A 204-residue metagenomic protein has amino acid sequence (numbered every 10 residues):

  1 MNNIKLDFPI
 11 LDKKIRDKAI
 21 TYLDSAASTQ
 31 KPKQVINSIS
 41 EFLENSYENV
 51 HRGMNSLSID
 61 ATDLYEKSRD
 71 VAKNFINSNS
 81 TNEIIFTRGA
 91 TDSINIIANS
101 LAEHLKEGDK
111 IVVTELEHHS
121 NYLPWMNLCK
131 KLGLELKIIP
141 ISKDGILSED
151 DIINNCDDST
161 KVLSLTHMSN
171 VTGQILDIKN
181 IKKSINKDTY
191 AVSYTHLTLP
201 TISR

Functional and structural regions predicted by a protein language model:
M1-L197, R204: Pyridoxal 5′-phosphate
